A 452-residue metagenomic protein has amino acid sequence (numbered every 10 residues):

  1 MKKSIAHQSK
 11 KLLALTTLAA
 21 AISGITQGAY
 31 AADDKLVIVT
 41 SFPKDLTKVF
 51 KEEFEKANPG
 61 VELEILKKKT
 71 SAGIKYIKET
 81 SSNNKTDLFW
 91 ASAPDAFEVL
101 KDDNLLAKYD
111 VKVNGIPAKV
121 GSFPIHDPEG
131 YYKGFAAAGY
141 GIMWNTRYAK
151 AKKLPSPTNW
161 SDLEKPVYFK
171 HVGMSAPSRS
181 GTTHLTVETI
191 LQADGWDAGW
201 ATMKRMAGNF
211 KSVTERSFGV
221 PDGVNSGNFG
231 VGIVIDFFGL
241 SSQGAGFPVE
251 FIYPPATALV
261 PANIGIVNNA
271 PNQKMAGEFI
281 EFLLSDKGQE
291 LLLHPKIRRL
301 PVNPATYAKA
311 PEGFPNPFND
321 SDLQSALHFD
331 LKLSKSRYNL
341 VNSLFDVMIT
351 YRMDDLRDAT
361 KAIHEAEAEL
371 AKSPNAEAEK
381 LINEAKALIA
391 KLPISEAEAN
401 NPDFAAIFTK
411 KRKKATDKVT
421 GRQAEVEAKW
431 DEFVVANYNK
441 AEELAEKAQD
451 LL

Functional and structural regions predicted by a protein language model:
A32-E98, P221: Early extracytoplasmic/lumenal segment of secretory-pathway proteins
N84-F89, A107-T146, S161, K170-M174: A structural signal for short loop-to-beta-strand junctions that line the ligand-binding cleft of periplasmic/secreted
D95-V99, N225, G230-P248: A ligand-binding cleft/hinge motif common to bilobed small-molecule-binding domains
L100-K108, D127-E129, S241-Y253: Ligand-binding "clamshell"
M143-Y148, L259-Q273, L291-L292: A bilobed periplasmic-binding-protein/Venus flytrap-type ligand-binding module shared by bacterial periplasmic
T202-A207, A245-A270: Periplasmic-binding protein-like
V267, N272-M275, I280-L333: Mature extracytoplasmic/periplasmic domains
H364-L452: C-terminal non-catalytic accessory extensions
